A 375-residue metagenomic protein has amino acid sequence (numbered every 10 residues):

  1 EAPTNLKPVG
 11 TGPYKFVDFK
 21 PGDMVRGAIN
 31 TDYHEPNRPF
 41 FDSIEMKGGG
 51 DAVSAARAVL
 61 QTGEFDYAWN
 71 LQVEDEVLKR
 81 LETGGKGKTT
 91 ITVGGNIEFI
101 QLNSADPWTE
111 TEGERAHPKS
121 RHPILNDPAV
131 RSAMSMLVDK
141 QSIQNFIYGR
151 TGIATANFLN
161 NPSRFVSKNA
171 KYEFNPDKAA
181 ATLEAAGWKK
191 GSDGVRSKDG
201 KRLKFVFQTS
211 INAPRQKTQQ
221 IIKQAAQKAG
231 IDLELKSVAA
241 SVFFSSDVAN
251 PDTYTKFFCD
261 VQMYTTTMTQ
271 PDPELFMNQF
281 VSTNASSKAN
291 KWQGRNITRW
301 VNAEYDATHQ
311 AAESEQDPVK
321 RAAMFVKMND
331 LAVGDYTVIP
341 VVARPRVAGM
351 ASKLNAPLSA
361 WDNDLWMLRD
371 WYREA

Functional and structural regions predicted by a protein language model:
A2-P8, P13-G149, I153, P162-V195 (+4 more regions): Extracytoplasmic/periplasmic ligand-capture domains
P162, R344-P345: Extracellular/periplasmic juxtamembrane helices and adjacent flexible linkers that interface with membrane partners
G200-R202, P345-G349: A glycine-rich phosphate-binding loop feature that marks nucleotide/adenosyl-phosphate handling sites
V341: Glycine-rich and polybasic anion-binding loops at the starts of cofactor/ligand-binding domains
L354-N355: C-terminal amphipathic helix plus adjacent low-complexity, charged tail appended to glycosyltransferase catalytic
